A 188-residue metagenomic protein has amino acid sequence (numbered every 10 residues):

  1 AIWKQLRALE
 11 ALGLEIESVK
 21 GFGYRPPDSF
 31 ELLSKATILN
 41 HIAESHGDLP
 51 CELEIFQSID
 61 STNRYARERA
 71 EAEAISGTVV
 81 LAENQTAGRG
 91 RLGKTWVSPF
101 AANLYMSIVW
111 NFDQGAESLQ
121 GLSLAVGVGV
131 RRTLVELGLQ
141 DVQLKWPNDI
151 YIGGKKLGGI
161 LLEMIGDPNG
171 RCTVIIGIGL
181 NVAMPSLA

Functional and structural regions predicted by a protein language model:
A1, R7, A11-L12, Q114-V142 (+1 more regions): Long, positively charged amphipathic alpha-helical accessory segments at protein N-termini or as interdomain linkers
W3-E136: N-terminal lobe of the biotin/lipoate ligase/transferase fold
E17-V19, K145, E163: Solvent-exposed beta-strand sheet faces enriched in polar/charged residues
Y24, D149-Y151: Hydrophobic residue at the +6 position relative to the catalytic HRD Asp in the kinase catalytic loop
G88, D149, G179: Active-site glycine-centered loops adjacent to acidic/histidine catalytic or metal-binding residues that shape
R89-R91, D141-P147: Short flexible/disordered coil segments
